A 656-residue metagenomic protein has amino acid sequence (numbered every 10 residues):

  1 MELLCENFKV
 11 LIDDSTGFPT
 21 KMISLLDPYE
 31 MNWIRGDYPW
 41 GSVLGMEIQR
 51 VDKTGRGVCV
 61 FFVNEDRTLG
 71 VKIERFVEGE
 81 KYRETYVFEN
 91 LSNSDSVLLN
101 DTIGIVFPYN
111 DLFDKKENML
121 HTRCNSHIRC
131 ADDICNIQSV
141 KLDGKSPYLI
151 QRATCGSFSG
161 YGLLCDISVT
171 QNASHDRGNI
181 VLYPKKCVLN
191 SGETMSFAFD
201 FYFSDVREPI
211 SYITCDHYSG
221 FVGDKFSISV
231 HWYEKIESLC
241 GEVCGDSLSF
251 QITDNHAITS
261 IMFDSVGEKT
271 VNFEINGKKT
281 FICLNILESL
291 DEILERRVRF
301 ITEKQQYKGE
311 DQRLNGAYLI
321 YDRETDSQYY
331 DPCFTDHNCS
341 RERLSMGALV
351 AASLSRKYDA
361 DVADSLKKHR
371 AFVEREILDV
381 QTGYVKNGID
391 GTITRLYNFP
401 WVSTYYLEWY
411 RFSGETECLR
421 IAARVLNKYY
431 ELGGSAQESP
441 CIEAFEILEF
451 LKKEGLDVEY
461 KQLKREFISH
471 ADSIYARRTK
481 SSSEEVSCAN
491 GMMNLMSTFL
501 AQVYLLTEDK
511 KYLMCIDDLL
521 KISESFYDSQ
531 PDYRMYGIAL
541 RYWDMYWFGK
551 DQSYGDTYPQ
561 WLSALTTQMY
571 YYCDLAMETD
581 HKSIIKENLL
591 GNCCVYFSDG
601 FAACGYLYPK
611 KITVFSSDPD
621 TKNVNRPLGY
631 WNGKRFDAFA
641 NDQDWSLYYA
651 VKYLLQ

Functional and structural regions predicted by a protein language model:
M1-T85, E89-G160, D166-T170, H175-N179 (+3 more regions): Beta-strand-rich N-terminal accessory domains
E2, R207-D224, S469, S473 (+1 more regions): Terminal, non-catalytic domain-edge segments
I73-R75, P184-L189, L248-F250, T259-I261: Beta-strand-rich interaction surfaces with strong enrichment in secreted/lumenal proteins
S92-I103, P209-S211, S238-C240, L628: Short, hydrophobic/aromatic beta-strand segments
F113-K115, P209-S227, T280-Y318: Low-complexity, Pro/Ser/Thr- and charge-rich linker/hinge segments at domain boundaries
H175-C215, Y649-L654: Catalytic cores of secreted or luminal carbohydrate-active enzymes
H231-E295: Extended acidic/polar, glycine-enriched regions that form or flank non-catalytic beta-rich accessory modules
L290-A564, N588: Catalytic cores of extracellular degradative/oxidative enzymes
